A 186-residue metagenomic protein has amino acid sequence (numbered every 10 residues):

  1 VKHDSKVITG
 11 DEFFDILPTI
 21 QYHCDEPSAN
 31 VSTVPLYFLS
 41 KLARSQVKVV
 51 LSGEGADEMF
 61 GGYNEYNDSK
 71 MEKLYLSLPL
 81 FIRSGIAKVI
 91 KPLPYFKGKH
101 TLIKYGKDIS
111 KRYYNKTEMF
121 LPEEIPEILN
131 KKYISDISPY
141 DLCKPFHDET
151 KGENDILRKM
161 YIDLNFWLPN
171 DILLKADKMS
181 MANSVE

Functional and structural regions predicted by a protein language model:
V1-D141, K175-E186: ATP-dependent adenylate-handling active sites, centered on carboxylate activation for C-N bond formation
L17-Q21, I162-L168: Short alpha-helical scaffolding segments that buttress acidic/His motifs in well-ordered protein cores
A29, T150-D163: Structural motif
V31-P35, M160, L168: Soluble or luminal CAZymes and related metallo-dependent hydrolases
Y140-D148: A short, charged helix-loop
L164-K178: Short Ser/Thr-interspersed hydrophobic loop/turn segments at strand-loop and sheet-helix junctions that line or gate
